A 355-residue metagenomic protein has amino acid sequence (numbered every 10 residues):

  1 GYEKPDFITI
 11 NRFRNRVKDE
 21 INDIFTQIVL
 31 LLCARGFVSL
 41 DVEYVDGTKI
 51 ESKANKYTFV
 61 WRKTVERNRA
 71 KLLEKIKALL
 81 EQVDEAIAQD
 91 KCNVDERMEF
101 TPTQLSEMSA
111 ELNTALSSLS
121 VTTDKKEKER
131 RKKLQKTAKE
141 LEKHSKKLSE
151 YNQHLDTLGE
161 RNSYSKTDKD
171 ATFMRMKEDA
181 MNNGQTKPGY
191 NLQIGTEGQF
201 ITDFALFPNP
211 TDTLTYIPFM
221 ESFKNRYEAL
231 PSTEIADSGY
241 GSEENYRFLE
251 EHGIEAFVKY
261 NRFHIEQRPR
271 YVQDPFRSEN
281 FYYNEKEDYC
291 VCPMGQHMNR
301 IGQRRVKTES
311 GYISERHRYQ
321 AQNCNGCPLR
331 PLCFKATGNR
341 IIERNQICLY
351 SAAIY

Functional and structural regions predicted by a protein language model:
E3-Y355: Anion-binding and metal-coordination hotspots
